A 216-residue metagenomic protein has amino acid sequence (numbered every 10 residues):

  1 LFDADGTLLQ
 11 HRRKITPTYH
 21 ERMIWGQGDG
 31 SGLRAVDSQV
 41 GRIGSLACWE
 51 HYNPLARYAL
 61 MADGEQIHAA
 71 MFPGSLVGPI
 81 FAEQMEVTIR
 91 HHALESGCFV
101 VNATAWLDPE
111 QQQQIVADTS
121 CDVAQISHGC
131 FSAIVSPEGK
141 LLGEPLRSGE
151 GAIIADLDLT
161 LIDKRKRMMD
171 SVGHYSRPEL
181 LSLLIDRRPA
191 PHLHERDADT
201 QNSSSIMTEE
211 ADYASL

Functional and structural regions predicted by a protein language model:
F2-A4, V135-S136: Short, acidic, Ser/Thr-enriched surface-loop or helix-capping motifs
D5-G6, H11-R12, P145: Short hydrophobic alpha-helix segments
H11, L33-A35, A152-I154: Well-ordered beta-strand positions in beta-sheet-rich domains
R13-Y19, R147-E150: Short, solvent-exposed aromatic-acidic interface loops
T18-V36, H51-L55: Active-site glycine-rich loop that binds ribose-phosphate moieties when present
R42, C48-I153: CN hydrolase (nitrilase-like) catalytic-core segments centered on the catalytic cysteine and neighboring Lys/Glu
T104-L216: C-terminal beta-strand edge segments of enzyme domains
